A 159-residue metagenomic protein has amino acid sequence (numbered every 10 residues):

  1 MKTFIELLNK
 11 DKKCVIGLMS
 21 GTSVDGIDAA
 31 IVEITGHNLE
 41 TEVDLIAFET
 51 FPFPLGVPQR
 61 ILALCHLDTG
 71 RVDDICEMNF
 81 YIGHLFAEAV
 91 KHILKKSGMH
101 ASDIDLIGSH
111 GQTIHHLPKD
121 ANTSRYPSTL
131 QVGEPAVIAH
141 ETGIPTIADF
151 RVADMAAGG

Functional and structural regions predicted by a protein language model:
M1-G159: Short acidic/glycine-rich loops and adjacent helix/strand connectors that line catalytic pockets where negatively
